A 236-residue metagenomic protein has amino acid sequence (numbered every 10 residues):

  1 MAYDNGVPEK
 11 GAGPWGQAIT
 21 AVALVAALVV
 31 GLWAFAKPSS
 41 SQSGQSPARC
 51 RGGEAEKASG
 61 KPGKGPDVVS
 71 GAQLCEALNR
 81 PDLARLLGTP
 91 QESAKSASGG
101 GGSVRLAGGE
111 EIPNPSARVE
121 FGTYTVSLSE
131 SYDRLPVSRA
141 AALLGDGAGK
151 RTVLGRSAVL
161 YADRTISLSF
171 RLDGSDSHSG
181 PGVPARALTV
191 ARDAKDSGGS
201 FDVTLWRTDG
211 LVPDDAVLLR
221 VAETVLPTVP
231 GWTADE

Functional and structural regions predicted by a protein language model:
A2-G11, Q17-A18, A23, A34-E236: A small/polar (G/S/T-enriched), proline-flanked helix-loop surface module common in exported/cell-envelope proteins
L24, L28-V30: Hydrophobic core
